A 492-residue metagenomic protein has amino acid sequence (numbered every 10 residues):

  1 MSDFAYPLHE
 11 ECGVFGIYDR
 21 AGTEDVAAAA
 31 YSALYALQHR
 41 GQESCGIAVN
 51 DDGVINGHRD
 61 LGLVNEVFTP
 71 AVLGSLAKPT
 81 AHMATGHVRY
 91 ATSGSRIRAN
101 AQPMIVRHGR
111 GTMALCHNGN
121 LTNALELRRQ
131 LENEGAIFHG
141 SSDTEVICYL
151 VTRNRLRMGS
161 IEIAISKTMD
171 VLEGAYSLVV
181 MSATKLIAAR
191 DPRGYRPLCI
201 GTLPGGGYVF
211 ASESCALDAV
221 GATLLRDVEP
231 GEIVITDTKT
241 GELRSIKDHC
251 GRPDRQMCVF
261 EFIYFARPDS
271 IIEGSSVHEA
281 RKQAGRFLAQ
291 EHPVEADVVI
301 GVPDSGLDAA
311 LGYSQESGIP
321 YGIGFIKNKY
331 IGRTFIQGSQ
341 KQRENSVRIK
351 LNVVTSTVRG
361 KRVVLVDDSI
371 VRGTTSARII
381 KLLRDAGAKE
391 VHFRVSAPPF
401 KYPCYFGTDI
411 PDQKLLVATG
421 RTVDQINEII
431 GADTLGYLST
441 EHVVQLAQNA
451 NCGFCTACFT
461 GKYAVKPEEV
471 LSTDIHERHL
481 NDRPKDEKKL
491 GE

Functional and structural regions predicted by a protein language model:
M1-P230, I235-T238, E242-A296, V302 (+2 more regions): Conserved short alpha-helical segments that host acidic/polar catalytic motifs at enzyme active sites
T92-S93, N123, I187, Y195-R196 (+7 more regions): Flexible loop/turn segments at secondary-structure boundaries
C116, M181, A189-R190, G201 (+12 more regions): Generic beta-strand/beta-sheet core signal
A136, R157-M158, P293-D297, Q315-G322 (+2 more regions): Secondary-structure transition/capping motifs at alpha-helix termini and the adjoining loop/turn into the next element
G140, E145-C148, Y321-G332, I429-A447: A conserved beta-strand->alpha-helix junction
K167, C215-A216, T223-L224, G231-E232 (+4 more regions): Phosphate/diphosphate-binding loops
M169, T184, T202, G221-D227 (+1 more regions): PRPP-dependent phosphoribosyltransferase catalytic core
G318-V363, T374, K401-G407: Short, glycine/charge-rich flexible loops or terminal/linker lids adjacent to PRPP-binding catalytic cores
